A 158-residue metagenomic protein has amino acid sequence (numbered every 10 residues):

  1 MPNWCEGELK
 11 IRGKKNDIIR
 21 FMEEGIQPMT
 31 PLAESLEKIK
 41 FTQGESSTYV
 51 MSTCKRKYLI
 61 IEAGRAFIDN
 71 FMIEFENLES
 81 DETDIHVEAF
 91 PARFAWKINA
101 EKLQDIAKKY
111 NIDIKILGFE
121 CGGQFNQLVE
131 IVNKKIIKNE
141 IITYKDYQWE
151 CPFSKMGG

Functional and structural regions predicted by a protein language model:
M1-A33: Short, extreme N-terminal segment that most often corresponds to the first beta-strand
I26, I39, G44-G158: Charged interaction segments
P31-F41: Gly/Pro-rich interdomain helix-loop hinge
